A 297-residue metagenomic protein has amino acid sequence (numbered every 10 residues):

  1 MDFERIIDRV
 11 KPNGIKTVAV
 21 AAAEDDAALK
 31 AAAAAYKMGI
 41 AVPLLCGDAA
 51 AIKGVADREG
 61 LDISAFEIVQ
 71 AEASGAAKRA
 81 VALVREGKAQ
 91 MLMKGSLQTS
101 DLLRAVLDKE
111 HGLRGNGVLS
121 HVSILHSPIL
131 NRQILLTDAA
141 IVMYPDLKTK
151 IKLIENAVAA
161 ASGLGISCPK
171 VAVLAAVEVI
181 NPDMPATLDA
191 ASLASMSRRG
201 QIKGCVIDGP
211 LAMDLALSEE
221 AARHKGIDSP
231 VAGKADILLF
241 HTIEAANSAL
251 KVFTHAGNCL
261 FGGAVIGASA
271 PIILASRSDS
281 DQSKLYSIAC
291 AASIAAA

Functional and structural regions predicted by a protein language model:
M1-V231, D236-A297: Anion-binding alpha/beta catalytic cores of soluble intermediary-metabolism enzymes, centered on
